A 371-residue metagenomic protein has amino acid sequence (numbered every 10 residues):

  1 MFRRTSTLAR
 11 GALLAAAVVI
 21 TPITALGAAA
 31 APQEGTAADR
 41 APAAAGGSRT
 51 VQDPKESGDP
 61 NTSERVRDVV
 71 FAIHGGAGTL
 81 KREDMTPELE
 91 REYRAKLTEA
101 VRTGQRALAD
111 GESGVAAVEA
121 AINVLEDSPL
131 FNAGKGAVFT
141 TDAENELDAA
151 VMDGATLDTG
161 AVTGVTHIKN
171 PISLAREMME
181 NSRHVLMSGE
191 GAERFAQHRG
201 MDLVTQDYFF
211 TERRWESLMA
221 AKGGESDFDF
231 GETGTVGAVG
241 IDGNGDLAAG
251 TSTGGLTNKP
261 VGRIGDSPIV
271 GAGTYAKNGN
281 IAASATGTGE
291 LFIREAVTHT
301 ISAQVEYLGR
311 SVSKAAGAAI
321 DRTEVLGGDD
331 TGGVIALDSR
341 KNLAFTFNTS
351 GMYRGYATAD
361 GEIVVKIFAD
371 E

Functional and structural regions predicted by a protein language model:
F2-A31: Secretory targeting and sorting signals
G35-E371: Alpha/propeptide regions of enzymes that mature by internal proteolysis
